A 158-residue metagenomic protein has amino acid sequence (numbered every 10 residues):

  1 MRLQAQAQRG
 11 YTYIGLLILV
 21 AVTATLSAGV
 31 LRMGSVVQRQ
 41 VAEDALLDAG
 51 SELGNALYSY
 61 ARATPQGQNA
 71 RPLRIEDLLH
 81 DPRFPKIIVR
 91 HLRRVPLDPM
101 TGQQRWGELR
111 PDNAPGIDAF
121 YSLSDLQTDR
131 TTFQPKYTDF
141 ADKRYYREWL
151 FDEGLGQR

Functional and structural regions predicted by a protein language model:
M1, L26-R32, H91-T101: Short, charged, low-hydrophobicity "junction" segments
R2, Y11-G50: Aliphatic-rich helix starts adjacent to a transmembrane/signal segment
A5: Flexible ATP-lid and adjacent glycine-rich G1/G2 motifs of the Bergerat
N55-R158: Low-complexity, acidic interaction segments enriched in glycine
